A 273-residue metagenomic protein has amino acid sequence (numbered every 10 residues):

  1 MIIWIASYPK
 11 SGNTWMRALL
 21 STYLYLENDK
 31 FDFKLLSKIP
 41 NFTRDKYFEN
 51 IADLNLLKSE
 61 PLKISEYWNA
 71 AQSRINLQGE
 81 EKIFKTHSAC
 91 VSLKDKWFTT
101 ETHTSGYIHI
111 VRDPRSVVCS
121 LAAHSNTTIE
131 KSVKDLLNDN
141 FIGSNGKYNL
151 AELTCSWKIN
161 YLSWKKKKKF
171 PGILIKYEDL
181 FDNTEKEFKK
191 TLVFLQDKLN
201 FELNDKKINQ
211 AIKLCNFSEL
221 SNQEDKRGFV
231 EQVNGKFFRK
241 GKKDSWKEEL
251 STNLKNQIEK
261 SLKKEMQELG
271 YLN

Functional and structural regions predicted by a protein language model:
M1-I175, Q232, K240-D244, E248-N273: PAPS-dependent sulfotransferase catalytic domain
G12-L26, L174-F201, A211: PAPS/PAP-binding and catalytic site of the sulfotransferase fold
D29-K30, Q196-Q210, L220, N273: Short, surface-exposed acidic
K34, D135, E202, N209 (+1 more regions): Residue-level signal for alpha-helical context at structural boundaries
K85, K189, L195, E202 (+2 more regions): Compositionally biased, low-structure terminal segments
L93-D95, T184-E187, E219: Short, solvent-exposed polar/charged micro-motifs at secondary-structure junctions
K186-V193, D205-N209, K213, T252-N256 (+1 more regions): Replace "anionic and nucleotidyl ligands
Q210-N234: Short acidic/His-enriched helical or mixed secondary-structure segments at domain edges of catalytic enzymes and some
